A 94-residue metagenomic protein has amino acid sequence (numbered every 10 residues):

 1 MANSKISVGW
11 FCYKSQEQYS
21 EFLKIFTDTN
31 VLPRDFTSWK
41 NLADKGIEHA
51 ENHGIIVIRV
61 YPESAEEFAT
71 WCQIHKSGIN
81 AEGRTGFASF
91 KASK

Functional and structural regions predicted by a protein language model:
M1: Acidic/negatively charged segments and metal-coordination signatures
S4-E48: Compositionally biased, intrinsically disordered low-complexity regions enriched for acidic
T37-S93: Amphipathic protein-protein interaction modules
